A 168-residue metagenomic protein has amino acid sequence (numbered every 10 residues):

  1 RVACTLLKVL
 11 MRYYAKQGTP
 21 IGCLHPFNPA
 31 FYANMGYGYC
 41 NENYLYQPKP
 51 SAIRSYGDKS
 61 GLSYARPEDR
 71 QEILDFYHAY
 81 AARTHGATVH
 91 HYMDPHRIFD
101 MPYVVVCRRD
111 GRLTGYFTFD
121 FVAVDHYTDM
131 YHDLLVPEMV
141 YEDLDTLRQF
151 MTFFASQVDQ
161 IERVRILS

Functional and structural regions predicted by a protein language model:
R1-R12, D143-A155: Conserved acetyl-CoA-binding loop-helix of GNAT-fold acetyltransferases
C4, A30, D125: Glycine-rich nucleotide phosphate-binding loop and flanking beta-alpha elements of Rossmann-like dinucleotide-binding
L7, M11-P26, D159-S168: Conserved GNAT acetyl-CoA-binding A-motif
K8-R12, A33, L74, H78: A broadly conserved amphipathic alpha-helix scaffold signal in soluble, globular proteins
Y14, G22-C23, Y32, V105 (+2 more regions): Conserved catalytic-core segments centered on acid/base and nucleophilic motifs
A15-P20, P26-Y44, Q149: Conserved active-site alpha-helix within GNAT-family acetyltransferase domains
C23-P26, Y64, Y141: Conserved residues at beta->alpha junctions
N41-P137, L144-R148, T152-S168: Amide-forming acyltransferase catalytic core, primarily the GNAT-like/NAT-type and related acyltransferase folds
